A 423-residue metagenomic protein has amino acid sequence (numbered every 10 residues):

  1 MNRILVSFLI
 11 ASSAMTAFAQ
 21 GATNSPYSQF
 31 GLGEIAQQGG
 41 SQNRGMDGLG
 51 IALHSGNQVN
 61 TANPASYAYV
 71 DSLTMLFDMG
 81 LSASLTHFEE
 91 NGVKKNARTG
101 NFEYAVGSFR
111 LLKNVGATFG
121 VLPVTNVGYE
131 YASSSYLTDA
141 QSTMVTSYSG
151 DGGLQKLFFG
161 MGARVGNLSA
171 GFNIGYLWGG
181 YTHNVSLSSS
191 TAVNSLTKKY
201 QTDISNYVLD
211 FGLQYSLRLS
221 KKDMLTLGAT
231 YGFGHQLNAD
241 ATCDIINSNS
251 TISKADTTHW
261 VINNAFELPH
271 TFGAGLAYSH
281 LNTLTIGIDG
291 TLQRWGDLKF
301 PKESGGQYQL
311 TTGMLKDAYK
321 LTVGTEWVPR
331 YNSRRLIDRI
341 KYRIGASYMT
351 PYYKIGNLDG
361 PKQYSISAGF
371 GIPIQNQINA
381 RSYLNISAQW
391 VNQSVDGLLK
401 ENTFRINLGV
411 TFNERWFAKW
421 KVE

Functional and structural regions predicted by a protein language model:
M1, F8, S12, G80 (+2 more regions): Peripheral, non-catalytic segments of secretory and membrane proteins
M1-N24, E423: Bacterial Sec-dependent N-terminal signal peptides
L9, V70, V127: Active-site-proximal flexible loops/turns
S12-S13, L73, L168: Alpha-helical transmembrane segments and their juxtamembrane interfaces
A17-P123: N-terminal, post-signal peptide beta-strand-biased segments of exported outer-membrane/organellar beta-barrel and other
Q20-Q38, N43-R44, N114-E423: Outer-membrane beta-barrel porins/channels
